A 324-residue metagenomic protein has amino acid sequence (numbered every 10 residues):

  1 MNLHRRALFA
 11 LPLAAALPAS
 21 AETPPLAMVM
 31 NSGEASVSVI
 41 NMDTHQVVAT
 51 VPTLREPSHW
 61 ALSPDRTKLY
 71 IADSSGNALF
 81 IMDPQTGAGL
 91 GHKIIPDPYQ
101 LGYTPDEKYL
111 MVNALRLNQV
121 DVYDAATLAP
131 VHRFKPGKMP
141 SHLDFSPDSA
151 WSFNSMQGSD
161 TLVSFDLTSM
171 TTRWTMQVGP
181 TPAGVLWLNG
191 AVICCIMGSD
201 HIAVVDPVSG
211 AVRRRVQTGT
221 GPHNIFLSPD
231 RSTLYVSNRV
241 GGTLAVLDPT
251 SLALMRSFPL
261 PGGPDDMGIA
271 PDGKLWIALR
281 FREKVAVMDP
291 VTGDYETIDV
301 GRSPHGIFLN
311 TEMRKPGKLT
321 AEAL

Functional and structural regions predicted by a protein language model:
L3-L8, L17-L324: Predominantly soluble domains enriched in secretory-pathway, periplasmic, or organellar proteins
A14: Alpha-helical DNA-recognition elements
